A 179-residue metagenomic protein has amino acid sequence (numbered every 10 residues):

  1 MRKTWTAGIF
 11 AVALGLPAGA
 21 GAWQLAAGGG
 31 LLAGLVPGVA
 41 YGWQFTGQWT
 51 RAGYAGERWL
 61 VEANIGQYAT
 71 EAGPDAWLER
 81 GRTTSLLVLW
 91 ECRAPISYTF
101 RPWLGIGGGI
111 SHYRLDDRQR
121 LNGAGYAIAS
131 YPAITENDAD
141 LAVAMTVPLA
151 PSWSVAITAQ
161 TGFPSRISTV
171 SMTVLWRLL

Functional and structural regions predicted by a protein language model:
M1-Q24: Cleavable N-terminal export/targeting peptides
A18-A69, G73, C92, V170-L179: Short glycine/proline- and aromatic-enriched beta-strand/turn motifs that initiate or cap beta-hairpins
G21-W23, P37-F45, Q67, L78-L86 (+3 more regions): Residues that define the transmembrane beta-barrel architecture of outer-membrane proteins
W23-L25, Y54-V61, S97-F100, V147-V155: Repeated loop/turn-to-beta-strand initiation elements of outer-membrane beta-barrel proteins
A27-A33, V61-Q67, L104-I110, M145 (+1 more regions): Transmembrane beta-barrel strands of outer-membrane/channel proteins
L32-G38, G73-E79, R93-S97, S130-I134 (+1 more regions): Outer-membrane beta-barrel domain signature
W59, A63-T84, H112-N137: Flexible, solvent-exposed loop segments that connect beta-strands
Q67-A69, Y131, A139-L179: Predominantly the C-terminal beta-signal and adjacent terminal strand-loop region of outer-membrane beta-barrel
